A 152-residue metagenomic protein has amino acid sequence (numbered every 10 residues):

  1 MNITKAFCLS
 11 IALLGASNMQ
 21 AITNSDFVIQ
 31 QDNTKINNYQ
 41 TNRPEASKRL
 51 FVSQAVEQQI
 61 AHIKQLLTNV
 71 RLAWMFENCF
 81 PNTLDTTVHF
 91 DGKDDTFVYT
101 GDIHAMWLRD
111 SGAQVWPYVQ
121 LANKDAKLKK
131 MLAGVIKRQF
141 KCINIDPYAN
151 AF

Functional and structural regions predicted by a protein language model:
N2-A21: Classical Sec-dependent N-terminal signal peptides that target proteins to the secretory pathway
I22-R109: Low-complexity, Ser/Thr/Pro/Gly-enriched N-terminal "stalk/linker" regions
Q65-L72, L121-A133: Structural helix-adjacent loops and short alpha-helical linkers that scaffold large soluble proteins
M75-C79, A113, P117, R138: Residue-level detector of alpha-helical secondary structure
D85, N123-K124, K141: A generic secondary-structure boundary signal that marks alpha-helix termini
W107-Q120, K129-A133: Well-ordered alpha-helical segments within folded domains of soluble proteins
K127-F152: Helix-terminus loop motifs that line ligand-binding clefts
